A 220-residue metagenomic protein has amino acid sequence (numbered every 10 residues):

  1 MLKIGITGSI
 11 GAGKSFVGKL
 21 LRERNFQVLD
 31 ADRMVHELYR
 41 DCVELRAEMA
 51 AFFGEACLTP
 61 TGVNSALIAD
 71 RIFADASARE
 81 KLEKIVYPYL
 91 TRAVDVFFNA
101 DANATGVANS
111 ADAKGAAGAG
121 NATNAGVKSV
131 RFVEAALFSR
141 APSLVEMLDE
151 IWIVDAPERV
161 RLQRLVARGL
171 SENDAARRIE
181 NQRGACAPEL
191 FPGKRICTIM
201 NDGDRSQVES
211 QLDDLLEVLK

Functional and structural regions predicted by a protein language model:
I6: Hydrophobic anchor at the beta1->P-loop junction of P-loop NTPases
I10: The conserved Walker
S15: Walker A/P-loop
Q27, R33, E150, R195-C197: Well-ordered beta-strand positions
R33-G106, T123-S129: ATP-dependent small-molecule kinase phosphotransfer cores that center on conserved nucleotide phosphate-binding segments
D95-N99, G126-V127, R131-R164: ATP-dependent NMP and nucleoside kinases share a basic, alpha-helical "lid"
R140-E146, V166-L219: Small-molecule kinase domains that catalyze NTP-dependent phosphoryl transfer to phosphate-bearing small molecules
